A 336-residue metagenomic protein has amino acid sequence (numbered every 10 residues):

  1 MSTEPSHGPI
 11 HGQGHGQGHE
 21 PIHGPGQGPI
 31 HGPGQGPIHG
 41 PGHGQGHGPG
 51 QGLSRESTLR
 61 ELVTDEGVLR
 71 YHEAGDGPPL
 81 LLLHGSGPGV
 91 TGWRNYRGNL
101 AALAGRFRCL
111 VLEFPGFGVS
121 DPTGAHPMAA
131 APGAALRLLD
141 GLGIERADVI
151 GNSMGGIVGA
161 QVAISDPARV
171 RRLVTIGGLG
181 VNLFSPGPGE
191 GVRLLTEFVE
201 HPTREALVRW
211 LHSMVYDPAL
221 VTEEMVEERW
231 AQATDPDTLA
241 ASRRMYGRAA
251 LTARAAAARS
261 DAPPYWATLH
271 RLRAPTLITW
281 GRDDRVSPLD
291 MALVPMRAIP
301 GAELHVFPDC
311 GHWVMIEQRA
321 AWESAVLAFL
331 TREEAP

Functional and structural regions predicted by a protein language model:
G67-V119: Conserved HGGG/HGGXW glycine-rich cap/lid loop of the alpha/beta-hydrolase fold
A101, V111-I150, S324-L327: Active-site loop/oxyanion-hole signature of alpha/beta-hydrolase fold enzymes
G151, G155, G159: Gly/Ala-rich beta-loop-alpha elbow adjacent to hydrolase catalytic centers
A160, I164, R171-R209: Flexible "cap/lid" loop of the alpha/beta hydrolase fold
P186, T203-T268: Conserved alpha/beta-hydrolase catalytic His-Asp/Glu region
L272, I278-W280: Short beta-strand/loop motif that positions the catalytic acidic residue of the alpha/beta-hydrolase fold
D283-S287: Acidic catalytic loop of the alpha/beta-hydrolase fold
A302-P336: Catalytic active-site module of serine/aspartate enzymes centered on a nucleophile-bearing elbow/loop
